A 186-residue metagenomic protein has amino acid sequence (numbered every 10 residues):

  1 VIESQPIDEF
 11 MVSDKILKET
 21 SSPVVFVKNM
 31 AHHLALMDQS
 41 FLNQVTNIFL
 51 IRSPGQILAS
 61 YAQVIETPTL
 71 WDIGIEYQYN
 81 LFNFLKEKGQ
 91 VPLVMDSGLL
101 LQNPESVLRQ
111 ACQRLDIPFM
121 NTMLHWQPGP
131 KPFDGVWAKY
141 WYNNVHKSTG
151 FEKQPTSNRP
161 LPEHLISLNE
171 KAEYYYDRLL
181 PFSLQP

Functional and structural regions predicted by a protein language model:
V1-T20: PAPS-dependent sulfotransferase catalytic core
I2-I7, Y79-F82, V145-Q154: Short, basic, helix/turn surface patches
S4, W71, I75-Q78, P104-E105 (+2 more regions): A structural signal for well-ordered alpha-helical scaffolds and beta->alpha junctions
F10, D38-F41, V45, T69 (+2 more regions): Generic preference for well-ordered secondary structure
S13-D14, S21-V24, E163, P186: Polar low-complexity intrinsically disordered regions
V24-T122, V136-N144: PAPS-dependent sulfotransferase catalytic domain
P118-P186: PAPS-dependent sulfotransferases, especially Golgi type II membrane carbohydrate sulfotransferases
